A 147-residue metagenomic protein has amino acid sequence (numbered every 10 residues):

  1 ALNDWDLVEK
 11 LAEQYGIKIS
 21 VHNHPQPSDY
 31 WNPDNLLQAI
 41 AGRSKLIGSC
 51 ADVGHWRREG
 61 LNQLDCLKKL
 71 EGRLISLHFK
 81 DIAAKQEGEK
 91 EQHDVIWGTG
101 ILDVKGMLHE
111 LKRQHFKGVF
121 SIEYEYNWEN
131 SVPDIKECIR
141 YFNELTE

Functional and structural regions predicted by a protein language model:
A1-G48, R58: Active-site acidic/histidine proton-transfer and metal-coordination neighborhood in alpha/beta enzyme cores
N32-A51, R57-E147: Histidine-acidic metal/acid-base catalytic patches
